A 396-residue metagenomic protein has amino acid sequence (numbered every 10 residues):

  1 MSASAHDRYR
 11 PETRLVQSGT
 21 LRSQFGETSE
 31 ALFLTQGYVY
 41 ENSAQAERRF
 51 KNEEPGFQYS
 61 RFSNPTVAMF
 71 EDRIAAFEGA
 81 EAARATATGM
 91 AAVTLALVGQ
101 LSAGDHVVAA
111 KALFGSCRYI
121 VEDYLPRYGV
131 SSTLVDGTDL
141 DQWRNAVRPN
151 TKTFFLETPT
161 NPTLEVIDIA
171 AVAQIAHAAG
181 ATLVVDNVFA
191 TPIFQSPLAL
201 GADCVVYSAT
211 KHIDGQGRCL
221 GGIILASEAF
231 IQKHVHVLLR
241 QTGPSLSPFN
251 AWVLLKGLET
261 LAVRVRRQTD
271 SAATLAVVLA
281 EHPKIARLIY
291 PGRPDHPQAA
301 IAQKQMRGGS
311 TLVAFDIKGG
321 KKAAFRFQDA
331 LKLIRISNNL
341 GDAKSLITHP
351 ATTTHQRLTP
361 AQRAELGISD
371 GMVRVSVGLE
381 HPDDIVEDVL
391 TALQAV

Functional and structural regions predicted by a protein language model:
S2, E122-D123, S131, N145 (+4 more regions): PLP-dependent enzyme catalytic core of the Aspartate aminotransferase-like
S2-H6, L15-Q24, A82-K284, I289: Conserved PLP-enzyme active-site core in the AAT-like
S2-N64, D72: N-terminal "arm"/small-domain region of PLP-dependent enzymes with the aminotransferase-like
R14-F33, K322-Q362: C-terminal core of ALDH-fold dehydrogenases
T20, L34-Y40, F189, K211 (+6 more regions): Glycine-rich beta-alpha junction loops
N42-A91, S116-D123: Conserved N-terminal alpha-helix of the aminotransferase class I/II PLP-enzyme fold
L254-V263, T311-K318, R374-G378: Short, well-ordered beta-strand elements within core beta-sheets of diverse protein domains
A273-D342, L358-A364: Conserved small-domain helix->loop->beta segment predominantly found in fold-type I
